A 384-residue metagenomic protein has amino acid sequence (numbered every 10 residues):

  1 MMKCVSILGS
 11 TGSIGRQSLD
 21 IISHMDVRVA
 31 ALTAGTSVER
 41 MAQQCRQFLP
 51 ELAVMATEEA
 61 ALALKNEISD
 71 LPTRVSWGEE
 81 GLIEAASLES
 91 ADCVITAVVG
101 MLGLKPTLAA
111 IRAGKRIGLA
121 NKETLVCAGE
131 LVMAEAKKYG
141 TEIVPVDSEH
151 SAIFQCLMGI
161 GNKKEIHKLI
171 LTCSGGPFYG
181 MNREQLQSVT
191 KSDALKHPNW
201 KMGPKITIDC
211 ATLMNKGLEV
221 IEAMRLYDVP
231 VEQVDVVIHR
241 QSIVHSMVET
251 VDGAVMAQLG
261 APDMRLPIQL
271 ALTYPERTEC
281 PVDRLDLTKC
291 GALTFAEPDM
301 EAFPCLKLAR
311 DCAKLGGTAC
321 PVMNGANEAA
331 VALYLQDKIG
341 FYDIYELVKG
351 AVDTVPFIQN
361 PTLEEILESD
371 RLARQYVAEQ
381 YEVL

Functional and structural regions predicted by a protein language model:
M1-L384: Catalytic, metal-anchored helix/loop core of enzyme active sites in primary metabolism
